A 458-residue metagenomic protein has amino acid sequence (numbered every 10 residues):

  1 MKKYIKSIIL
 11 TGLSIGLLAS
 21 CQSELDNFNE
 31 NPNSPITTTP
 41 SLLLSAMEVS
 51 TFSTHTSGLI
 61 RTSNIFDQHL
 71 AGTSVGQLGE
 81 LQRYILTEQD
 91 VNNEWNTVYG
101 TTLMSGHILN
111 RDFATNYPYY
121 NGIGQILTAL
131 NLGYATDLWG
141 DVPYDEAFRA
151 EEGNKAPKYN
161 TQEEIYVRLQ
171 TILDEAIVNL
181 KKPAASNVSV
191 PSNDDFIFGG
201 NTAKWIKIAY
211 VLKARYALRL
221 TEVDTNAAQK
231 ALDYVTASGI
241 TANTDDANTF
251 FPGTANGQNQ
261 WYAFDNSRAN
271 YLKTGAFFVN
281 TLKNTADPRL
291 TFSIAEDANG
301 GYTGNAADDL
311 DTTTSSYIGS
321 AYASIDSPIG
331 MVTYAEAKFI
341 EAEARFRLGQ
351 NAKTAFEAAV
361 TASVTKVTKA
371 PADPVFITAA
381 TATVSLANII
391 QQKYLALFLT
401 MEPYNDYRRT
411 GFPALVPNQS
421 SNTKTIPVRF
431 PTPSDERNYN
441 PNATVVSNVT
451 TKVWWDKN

Functional and structural regions predicted by a protein language model:
M1-I9: Bacterial N-terminal signal peptides that target proteins for export
C21, T202, K283-N284, L290-I294 (+1 more regions): Long, intrinsically disordered, low-complexity segments
C21-G72, Q82-I85, T97-G100, D145 (+2 more regions): Membrane-proximal, proline-rich intrinsically disordered regions
T37-S41, G72-I340, A344-A362, A382-L386: Structured, solvent-exposed acidic/aromatic patches
V360-F376: C-terminal beta-barrel architecture of Gram-negative outer-membrane proteins
